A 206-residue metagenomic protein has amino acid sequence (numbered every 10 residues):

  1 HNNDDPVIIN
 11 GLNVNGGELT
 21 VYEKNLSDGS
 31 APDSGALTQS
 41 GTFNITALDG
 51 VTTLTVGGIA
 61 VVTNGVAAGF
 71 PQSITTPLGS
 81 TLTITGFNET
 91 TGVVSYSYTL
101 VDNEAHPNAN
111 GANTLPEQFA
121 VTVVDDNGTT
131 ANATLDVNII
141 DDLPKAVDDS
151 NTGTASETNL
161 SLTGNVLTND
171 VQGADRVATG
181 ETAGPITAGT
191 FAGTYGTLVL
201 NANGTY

Functional and structural regions predicted by a protein language model:
H1-Y206: Acidic/polar, solvent-exposed loop/turn segments
